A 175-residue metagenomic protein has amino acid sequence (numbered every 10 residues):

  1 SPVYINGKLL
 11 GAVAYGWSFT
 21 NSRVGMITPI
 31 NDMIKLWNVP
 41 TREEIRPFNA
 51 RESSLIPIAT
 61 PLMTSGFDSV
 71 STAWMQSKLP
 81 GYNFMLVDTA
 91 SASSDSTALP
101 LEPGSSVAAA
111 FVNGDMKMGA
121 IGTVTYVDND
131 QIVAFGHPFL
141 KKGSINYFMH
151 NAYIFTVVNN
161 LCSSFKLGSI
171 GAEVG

Functional and structural regions predicted by a protein language model:
S1-G175: Terminal presequence/propeptide segments associated with secretion/organelle targeting and zymogen/polyprotein
